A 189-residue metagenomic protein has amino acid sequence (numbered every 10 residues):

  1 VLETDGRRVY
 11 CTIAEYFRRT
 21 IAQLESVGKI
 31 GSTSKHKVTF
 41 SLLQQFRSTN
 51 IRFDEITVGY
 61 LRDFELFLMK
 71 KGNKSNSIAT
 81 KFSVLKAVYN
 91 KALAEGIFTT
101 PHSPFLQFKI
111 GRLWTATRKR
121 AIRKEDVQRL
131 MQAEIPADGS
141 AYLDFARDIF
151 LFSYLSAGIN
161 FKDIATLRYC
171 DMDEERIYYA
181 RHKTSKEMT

Functional and structural regions predicted by a protein language model:
L2-G72: Basic/aromatic-enriched alpha-helical hairpins
I13, S32, H36, T57 (+4 more regions): Hydrophobic (often cysteine-bearing) scaffold residues that line and stabilize catalytic clefts of nucleotide/cofactor
L42-Q45, D54-I56, K70-P104, I159: N-terminal DNA-binding recognition helix of tyrosine site-specific recombinases/integrases
R62-D63, F98-E134: Flexible interdomain linker/hinge and immediately adjacent N-terminus of the catalytic tyrosine-recombinase domain
K70, A94, R129-G139, C170: Conserved helix-loop functional segments at active or binding sites
N90-T100, S153-R176: Short, charged phosphate-coordinating catalytic segments
Q107, T166-T189: Conserved tyrosine-mediated DNA breakage-rejoining catalytic core shared by Y-recombinases
I135-L151: Conserved catalytic core of the tyrosine transesterase superfamily
